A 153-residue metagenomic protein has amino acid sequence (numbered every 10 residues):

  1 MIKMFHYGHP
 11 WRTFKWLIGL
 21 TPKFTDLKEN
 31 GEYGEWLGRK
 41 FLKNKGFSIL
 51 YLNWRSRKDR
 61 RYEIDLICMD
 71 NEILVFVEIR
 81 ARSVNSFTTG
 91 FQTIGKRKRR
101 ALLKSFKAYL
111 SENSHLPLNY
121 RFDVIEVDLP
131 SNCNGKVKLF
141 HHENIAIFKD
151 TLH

Functional and structural regions predicted by a protein language model:
M1-N53: Acidic-basic catalytic patches of nuclease active cores, encompassing PD-(D/E)XK and other metal-cofactor nuclease
I2-F5, S111-H153: Domain-level recognition of nuclease-like catalytic cores that cleave nucleotide substrates
L37, R55, A101-K104: Short amphipathic alpha-helical face segments that pack within enzyme cores and frequently flank/anchor catalytic
L42, I64-N85, L102: Conserved catalytic cores of phosphodiester-cleaving nucleases, focusing on short active-site segments
S48-L74: Active-site metal-binding core of divalent-cation-utilizing nuclease and nuclease-like domains
L50, V77, D123-I125: Hydrophobic/aromatic beta-strand patches that form the interior of the parallel beta-sheet core in alpha/beta enzyme
L52, I79-R82, N144-I145: Generic beta-structure capping elements
A81-S131: Catalytic cores of nucleic-acid endonucleases
